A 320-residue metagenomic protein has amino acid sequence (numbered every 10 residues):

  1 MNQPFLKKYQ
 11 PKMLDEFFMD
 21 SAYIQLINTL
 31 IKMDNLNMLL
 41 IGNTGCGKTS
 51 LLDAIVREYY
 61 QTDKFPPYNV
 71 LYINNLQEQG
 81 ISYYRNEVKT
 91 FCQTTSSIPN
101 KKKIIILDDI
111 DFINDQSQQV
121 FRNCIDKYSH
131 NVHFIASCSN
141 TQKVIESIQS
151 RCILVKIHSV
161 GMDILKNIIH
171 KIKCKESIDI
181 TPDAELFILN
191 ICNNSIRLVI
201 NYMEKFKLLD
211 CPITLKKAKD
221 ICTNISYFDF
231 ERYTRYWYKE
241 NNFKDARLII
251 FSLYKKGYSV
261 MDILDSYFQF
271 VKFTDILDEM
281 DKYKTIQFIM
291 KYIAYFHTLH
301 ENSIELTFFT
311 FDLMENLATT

Functional and structural regions predicted by a protein language model:
M1-H158, D163-I164, H170, C174 (+3 more regions): P-loop/Walker A NTP-binding region and its immediately flanking N-terminal helices in P-loop NTPase folds
P4, S177-D179, I221-I225: Short helix-capping and inter-helix turn/linker motifs at the boundaries of alpha-helical repeat units
K102, D179-I191, T214-A218, Y227-D229: Short conserved motifs of the RecA-like P-loop NTPase core
K102, V144, S177-T181, D281 (+1 more regions): Short, surface-exposed helix-loop/turn micro-motifs enriched in polar/charged residues
I178-P182, L198-I200, D210-K216, K244-D245: Short, structured loop/turn "capping" segments at alpha-beta junctions
L186-I191, R197-L209, T234-R235, L248-F251 (+1 more regions): C-terminal helical "lid" of AAA+/P-loop NTPase domains
K207-E231, D281-T285: Conserved C-terminal helix/linker of AAA+ ATPases
R232-T320: Helix-rich C-terminal "collar"/helical-bundle subdomain used as an assembly and partner-interaction module in RFC-like
